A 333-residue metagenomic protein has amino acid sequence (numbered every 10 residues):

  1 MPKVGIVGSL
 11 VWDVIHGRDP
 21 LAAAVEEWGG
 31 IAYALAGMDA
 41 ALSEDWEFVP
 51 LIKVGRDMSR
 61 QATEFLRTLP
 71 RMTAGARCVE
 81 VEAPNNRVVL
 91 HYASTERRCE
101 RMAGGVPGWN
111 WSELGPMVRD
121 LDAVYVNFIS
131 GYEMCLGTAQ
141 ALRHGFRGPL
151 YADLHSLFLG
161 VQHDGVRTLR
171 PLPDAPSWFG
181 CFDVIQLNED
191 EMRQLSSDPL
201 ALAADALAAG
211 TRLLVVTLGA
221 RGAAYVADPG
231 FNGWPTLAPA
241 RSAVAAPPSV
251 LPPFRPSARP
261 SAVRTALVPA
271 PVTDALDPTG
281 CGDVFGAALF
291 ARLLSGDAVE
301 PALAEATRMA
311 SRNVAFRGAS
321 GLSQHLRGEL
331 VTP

Functional and structural regions predicted by a protein language model:
K3-V4, W12-V25, A40-F128, Y132 (+2 more regions): Conserved N-terminal subdomain of the carbohydrate kinase-like
G8-L10, V284: Active-site metal-binding loops of divalent metal-dependent hydrolases
G30-G37: Short amphipathic alpha-helix
L51-K53, D153, T217: Generic beta-sheet signal
P84-V89, G160-H163, A275-T279: Short, charged, surface-exposed secondary-structure boundary motifs
Y92, L187, V268-A270: Active-site donor-binding loop signature of nucleotide-sugar glycosyltransferases
A123, N127-D205, T211-R212, A220-F231: Conserved beta-alpha-beta core of the PfkB/ribokinase-like small-molecule kinase fold
P171-L172, P176, L200-P333: Conserved phosphate-binding/catalytic region of the ribokinase-like
